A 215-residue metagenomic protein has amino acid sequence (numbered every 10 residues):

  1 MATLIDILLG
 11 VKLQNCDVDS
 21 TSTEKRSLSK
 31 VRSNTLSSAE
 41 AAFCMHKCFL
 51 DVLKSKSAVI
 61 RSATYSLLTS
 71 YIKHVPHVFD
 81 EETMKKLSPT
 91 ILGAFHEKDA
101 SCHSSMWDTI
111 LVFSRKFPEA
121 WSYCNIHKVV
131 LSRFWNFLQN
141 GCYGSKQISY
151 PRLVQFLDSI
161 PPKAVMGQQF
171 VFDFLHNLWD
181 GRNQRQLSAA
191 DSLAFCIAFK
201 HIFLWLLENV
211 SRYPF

Functional and structural regions predicted by a protein language model:
M1-L36, M45, F49-T64, L68-K73 (+2 more regions): Extended hydrophobic, helix-prone interaction segments
L4-K12, L53, T64-V75, F95 (+3 more regions): Hydrophobic residues within the alpha-helices of tandem HEAT/HEAT-like
D17-L50, V78-F95, W121-L138, M166-G181 (+1 more regions): HEAT/HEAT-like alpha-solenoid repeats
T35-L36, F49-V52, S57-V59, S88-L92 (+8 more regions): Long amphipathic alpha-helical scaffold regions
K54-K56, H96-K98, N140-G144, G181-Q186: Short coil turns that connect the paired helices of HEAT/ARM alpha-solenoid repeats
V59-R61, K98-H103, S145-S149, L187-F195: Positions within the helices of HEAT/ARM-like alpha-solenoid repeats
L153, I160-K163, G167, V171-F215: Long internal repeat-built scaffold domains in very large eukaryotic proteins
